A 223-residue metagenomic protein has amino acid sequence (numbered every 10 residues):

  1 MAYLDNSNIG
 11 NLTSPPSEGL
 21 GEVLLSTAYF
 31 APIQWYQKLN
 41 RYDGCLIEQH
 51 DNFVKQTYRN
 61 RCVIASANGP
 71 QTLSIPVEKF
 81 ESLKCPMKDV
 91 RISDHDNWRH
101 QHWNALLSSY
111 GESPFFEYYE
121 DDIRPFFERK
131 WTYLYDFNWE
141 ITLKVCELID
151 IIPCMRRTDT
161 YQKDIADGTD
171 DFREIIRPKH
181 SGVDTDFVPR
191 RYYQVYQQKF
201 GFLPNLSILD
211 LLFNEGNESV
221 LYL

Functional and structural regions predicted by a protein language model:
A2-L12, G19-L223: Residues lining hydrophobic/aromatic ligand-binding pockets adjacent to catalytic sites
